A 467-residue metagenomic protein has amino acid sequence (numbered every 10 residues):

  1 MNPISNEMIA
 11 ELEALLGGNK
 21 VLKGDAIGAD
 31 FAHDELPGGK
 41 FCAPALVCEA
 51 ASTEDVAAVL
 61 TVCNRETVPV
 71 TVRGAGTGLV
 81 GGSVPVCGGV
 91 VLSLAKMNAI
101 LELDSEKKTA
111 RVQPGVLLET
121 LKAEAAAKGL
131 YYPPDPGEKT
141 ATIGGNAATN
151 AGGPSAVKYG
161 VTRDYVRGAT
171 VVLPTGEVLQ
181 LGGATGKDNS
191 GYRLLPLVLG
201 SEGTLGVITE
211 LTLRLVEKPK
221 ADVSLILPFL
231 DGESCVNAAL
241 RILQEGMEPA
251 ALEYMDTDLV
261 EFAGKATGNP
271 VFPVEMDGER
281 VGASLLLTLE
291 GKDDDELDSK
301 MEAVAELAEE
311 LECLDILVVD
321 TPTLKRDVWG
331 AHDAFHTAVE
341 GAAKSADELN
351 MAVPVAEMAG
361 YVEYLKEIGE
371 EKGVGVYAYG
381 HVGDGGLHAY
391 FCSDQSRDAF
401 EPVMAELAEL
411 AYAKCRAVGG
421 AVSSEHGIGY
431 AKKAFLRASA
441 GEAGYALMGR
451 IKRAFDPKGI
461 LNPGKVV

Functional and structural regions predicted by a protein language model:
M1-L36, R65-V68, L307-K325, A417-V422 (+1 more regions): N-terminal accessory segments
M1-T61, G78-K108, L259-V271, P322-E348 (+3 more regions): N-terminal flexible segment immediately upstream of the FAD-binding catalytic core in FAD-dependent oxidoreductases
K23-H33, L213, E217, P228 (+3 more regions): C-terminal substrate-recognition/cap domain of FAD-linked oxidoreductases
G74-T77, G137, Y254-T257, G427: Short, ordered loop/turn segments at secondary-structure junctions
N98, S105-K108, S396, Y430-R437: Short beta-alpha connecting loops at secondary-structure transitions that line or flank enzyme active sites
A99-E253, L461: FAD-binding subdomain of flavoenzyme oxidoreductases
E177, K433-V467: Activity-critical C-terminal alpha-helical subdomain
